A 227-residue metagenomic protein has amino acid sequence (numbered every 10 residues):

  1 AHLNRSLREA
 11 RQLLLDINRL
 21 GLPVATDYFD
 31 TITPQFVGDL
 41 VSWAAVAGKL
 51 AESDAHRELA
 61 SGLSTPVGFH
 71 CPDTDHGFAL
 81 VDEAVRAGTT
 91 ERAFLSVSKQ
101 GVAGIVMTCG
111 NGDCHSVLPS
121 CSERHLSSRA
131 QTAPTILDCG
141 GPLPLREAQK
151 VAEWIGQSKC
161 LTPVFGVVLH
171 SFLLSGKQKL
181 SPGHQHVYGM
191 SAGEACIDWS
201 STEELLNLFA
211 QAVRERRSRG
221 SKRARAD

Functional and structural regions predicted by a protein language model:
A1-S127, G141-P144, A148-K150, S158 (+3 more regions): Active-site-facing alpha/beta catalytic cores
L20, Q131-I136: Short beta-strand/loop segments at the ligand-binding rim of alpha/beta enzyme cores
P134-S200, E204, F209-E215: Catalytic-face loop-and-helix region of soluble metabolic enzyme cores
S218-R219: Conserved catalytic or regulatory cores that recognize and/or transform ribose-phosphate-containing ligands
K222-R223: Positively charged, lysine/arginine-rich intrinsically disordered segments
